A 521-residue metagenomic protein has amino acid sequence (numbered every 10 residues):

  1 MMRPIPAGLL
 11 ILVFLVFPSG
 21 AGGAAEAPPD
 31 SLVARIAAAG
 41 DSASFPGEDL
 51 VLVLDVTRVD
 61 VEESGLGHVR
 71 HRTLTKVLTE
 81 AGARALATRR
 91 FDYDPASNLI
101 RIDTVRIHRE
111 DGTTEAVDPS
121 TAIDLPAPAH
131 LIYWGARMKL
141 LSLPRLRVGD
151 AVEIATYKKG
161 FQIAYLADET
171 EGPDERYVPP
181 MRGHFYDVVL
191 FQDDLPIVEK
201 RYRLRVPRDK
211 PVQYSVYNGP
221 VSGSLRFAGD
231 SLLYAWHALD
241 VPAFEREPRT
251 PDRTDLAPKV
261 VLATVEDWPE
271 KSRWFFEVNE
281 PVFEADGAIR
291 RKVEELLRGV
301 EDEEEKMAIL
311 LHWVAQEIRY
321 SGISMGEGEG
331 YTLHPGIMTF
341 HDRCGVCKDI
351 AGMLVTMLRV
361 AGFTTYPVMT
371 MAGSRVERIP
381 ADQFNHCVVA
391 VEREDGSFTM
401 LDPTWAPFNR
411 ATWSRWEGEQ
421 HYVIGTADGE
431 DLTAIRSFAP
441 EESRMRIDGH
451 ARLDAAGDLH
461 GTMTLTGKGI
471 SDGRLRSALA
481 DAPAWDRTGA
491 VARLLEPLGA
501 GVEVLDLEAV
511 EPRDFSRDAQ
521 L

Functional and structural regions predicted by a protein language model:
M1-I5: Positively charged n-region of N-terminal signal peptides that target proteins for export
A7, C344, H460: Short glycine-rich loop/turn motifs that provide flexible caps or phosphate-binding loops at active sites
A7-S19: Bacterial N-terminal signal peptides
F14-L15, V300, L354: Hydrophobic alpha-helical elements and their junctions with loops/disorder across both membrane and soluble proteins
G23-V265, I289, M338-H341, D349-Q520: Beta-strand-rich, non-transmembrane domain signature
D267-D342: Secondary-structure boundary elements
D302, K306, V346-I350, L459: Short, contiguous, pocket-lining structural segments that sit at or immediately flank catalytic/ligand-binding sites
